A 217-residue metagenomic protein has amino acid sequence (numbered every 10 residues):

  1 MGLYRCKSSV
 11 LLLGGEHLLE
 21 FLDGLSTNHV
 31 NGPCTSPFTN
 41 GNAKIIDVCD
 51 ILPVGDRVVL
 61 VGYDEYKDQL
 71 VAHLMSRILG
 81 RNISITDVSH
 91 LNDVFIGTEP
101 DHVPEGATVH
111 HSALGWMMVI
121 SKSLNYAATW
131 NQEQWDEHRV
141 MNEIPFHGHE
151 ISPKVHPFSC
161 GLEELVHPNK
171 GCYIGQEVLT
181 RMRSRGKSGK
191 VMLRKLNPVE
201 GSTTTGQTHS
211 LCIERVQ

Functional and structural regions predicted by a protein language model:
M1-V48: Acidic, proline/glycine-enriched N-terminal capping motif
G2-L11, D50-H147: Acidic, low-complexity central loop/insert segments
G14-H17, G41, T98-P100, I120-L124 (+2 more regions): Short, flexible beta-strand-to-coil junctions
G15, L60, G175: Residue-level signal for inorganic ion chemistry
F21-L22, Q69-L70, G148-H149, M182: Short helix/loop capping segments that flank catalytic or ligand/cofactor-binding pockets
L25-V30, L74-L79, R183-S184: Short, solvent-exposed amphipathic alpha-helical segments in soluble enzyme and RNA/protein-processing domains
T27-N42, I96-G106, L196-E200: Short amphipathic alpha-helix segments
T39-I45, C49, W135-H138, N142-E150 (+2 more regions): Glycine-rich, small/acidic residue-mixed loop/short-helix segments
